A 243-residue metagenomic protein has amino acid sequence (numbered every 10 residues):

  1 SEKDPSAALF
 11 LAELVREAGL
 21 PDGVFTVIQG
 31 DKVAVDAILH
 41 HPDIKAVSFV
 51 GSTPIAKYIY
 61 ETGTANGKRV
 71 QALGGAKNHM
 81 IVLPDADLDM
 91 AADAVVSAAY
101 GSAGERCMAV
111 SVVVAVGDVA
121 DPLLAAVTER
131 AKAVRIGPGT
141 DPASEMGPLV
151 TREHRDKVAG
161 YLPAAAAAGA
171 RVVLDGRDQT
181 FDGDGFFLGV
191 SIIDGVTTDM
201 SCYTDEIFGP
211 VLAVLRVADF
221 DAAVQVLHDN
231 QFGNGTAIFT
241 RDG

Functional and structural regions predicted by a protein language model:
S1-D22, D89: Conserved small-residue-rich beta-alpha loop and adjacent elements that most often cradle the phosphate/pyrophosphate
D4, G30-A34, P54-I55: Short acidic loop-to-helix transition motifs that present clustered carboxylates
L14, V24, H40, A46 (+3 more regions): ALDH superfamily catalytic-core signature
V27-K45: A structured beta-alpha segment of the ubiquitous adenosine-cofactor-binding alpha/beta core
D31, V50, A98, F239: Conserved residues at the C-terminal ends of beta-strands
I44-V47, L212, G233-T236: Short active-site oxyanion
S144, G185-L188, D205-V211, N230-N234: Conserved glycine-rich beta-strand-loop-beta hairpin in the small C-terminal domain of fold type I
R241-G243: Short, intrinsically disordered, charge-balanced linker/junction segments flanking boundaries in proteins
